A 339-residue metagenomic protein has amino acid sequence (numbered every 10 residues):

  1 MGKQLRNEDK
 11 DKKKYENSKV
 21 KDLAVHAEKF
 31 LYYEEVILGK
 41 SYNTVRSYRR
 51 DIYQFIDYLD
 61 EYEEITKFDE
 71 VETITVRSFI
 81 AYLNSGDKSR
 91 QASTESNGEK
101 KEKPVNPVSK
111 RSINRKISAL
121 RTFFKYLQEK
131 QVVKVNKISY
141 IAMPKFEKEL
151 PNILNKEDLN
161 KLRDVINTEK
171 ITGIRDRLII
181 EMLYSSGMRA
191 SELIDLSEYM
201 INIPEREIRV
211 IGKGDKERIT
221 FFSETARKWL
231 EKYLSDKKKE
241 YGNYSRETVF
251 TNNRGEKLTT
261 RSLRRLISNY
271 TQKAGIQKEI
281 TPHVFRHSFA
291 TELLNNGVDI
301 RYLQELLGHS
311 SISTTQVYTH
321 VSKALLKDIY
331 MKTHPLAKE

Functional and structural regions predicted by a protein language model:
M1-E339: Conserved catalytic core of the tyrosine transesterase superfamily
